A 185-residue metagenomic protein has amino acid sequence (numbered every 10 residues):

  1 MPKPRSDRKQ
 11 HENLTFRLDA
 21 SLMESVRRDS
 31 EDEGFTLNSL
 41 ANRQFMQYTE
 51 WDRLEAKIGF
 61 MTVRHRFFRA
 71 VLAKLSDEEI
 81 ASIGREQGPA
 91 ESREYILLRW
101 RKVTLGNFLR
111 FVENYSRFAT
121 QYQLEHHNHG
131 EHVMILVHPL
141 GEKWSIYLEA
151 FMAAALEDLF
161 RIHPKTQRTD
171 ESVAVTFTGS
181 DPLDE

Functional and structural regions predicted by a protein language model:
M1-L18, S30-E31: Short Lys/Arg-rich basic patches
F35-I58: Short, basic amphipathic alpha-helical segments that act as recognition/interaction helices in nucleic-acid-binding
H65-M134: An N-terminal amphipathic alpha-helical segment
T120-T169: Short, hydrophobic/π-rich interface segment
R168-E185: C-terminal edge-of-domain segments
